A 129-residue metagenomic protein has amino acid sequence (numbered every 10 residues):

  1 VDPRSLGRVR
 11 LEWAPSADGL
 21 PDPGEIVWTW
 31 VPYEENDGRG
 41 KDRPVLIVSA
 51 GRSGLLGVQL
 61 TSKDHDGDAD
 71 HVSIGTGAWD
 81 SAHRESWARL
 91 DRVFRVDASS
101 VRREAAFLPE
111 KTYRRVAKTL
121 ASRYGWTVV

Functional and structural regions predicted by a protein language model:
V1-G7: Short, basic/aromatic beta-hairpin or loop at an interaction surface
R10-S16, Y33: Short alpha-helix capping/helix-loop boundary micro-motifs
Y33, S62, R92-F94: Non-catalytic surface loops within mature trypsin-like serine protease
D37-D42, I47-D80: Compact nucleic-acid interaction/catalytic patches
G77-V129: C-terminal terminal-subdomain/extension
